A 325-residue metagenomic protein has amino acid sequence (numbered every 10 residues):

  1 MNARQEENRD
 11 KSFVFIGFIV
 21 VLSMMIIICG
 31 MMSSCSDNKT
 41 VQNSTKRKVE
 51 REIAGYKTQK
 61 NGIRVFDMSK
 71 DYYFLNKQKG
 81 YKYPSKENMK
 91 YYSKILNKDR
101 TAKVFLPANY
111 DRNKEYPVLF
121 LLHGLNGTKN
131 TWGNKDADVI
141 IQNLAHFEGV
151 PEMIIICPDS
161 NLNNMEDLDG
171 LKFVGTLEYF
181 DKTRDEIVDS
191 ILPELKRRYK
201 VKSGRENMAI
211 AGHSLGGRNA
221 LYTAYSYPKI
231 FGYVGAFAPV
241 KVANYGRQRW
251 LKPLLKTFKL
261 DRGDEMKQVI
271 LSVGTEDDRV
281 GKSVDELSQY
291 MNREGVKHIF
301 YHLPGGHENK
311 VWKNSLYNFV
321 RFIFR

Functional and structural regions predicted by a protein language model:
N2-A3: Short, low-complexity, Lys/Arg-enriched N-terminal segments of secretory-pathway carbohydrate enzymes
E6-R9, D37, S44: Generic N-terminal leader/processing signal
E6-V20: N-terminal Sec-pathway targeting helices
I19-I28: Hydrophobic membrane-insertion alpha-helices, especially the h-region of bacterial N-terminal signal peptides
S33-S34: C-terminal motif of bacterial Sec signal peptides marking the signal peptidase cleavage site
K39-R325: Non-catalytic cap/lid and distal C-terminal segments of serine-dependent acyl enzymes
